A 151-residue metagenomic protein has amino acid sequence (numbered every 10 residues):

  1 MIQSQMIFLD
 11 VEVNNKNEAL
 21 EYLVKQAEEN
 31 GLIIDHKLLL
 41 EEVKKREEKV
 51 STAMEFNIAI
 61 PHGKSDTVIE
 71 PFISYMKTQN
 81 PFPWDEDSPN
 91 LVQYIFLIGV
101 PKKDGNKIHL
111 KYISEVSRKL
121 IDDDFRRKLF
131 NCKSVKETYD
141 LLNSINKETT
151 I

Functional and structural regions predicted by a protein language model:
M1-I151: Cytosolic covalent-transfer regions centered on His/Cys nucleophiles that carry phosphoryl or persulfide groups
